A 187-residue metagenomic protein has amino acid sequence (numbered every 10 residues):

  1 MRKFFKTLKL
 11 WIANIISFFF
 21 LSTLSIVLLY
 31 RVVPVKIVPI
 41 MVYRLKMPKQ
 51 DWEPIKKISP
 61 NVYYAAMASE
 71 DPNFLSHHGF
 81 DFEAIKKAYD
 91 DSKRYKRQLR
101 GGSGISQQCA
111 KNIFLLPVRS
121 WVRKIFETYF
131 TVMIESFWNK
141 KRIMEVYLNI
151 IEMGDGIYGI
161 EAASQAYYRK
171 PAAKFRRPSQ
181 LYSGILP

Functional and structural regions predicted by a protein language model:
R2-P187: Juxtamembrane regions of bacterial inner-membrane/periplasmic proteins, predominantly the peptidoglycan biogenesis
